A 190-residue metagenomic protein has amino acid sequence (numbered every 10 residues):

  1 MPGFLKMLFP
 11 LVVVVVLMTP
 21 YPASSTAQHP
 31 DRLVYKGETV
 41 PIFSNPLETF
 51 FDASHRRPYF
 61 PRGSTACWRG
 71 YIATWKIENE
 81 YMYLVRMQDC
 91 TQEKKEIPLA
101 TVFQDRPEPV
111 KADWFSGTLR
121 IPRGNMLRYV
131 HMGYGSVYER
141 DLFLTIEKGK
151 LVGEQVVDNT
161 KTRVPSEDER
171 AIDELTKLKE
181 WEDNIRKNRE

Functional and structural regions predicted by a protein language model:
M1-F9: Bacterial N-terminal signal peptides that target proteins for export
L8-P20: Bacterial N-terminal signal peptides
P20-E190: Intrinsically disordered, low-complexity acidic regions enriched in Pro/Ser/Thr
